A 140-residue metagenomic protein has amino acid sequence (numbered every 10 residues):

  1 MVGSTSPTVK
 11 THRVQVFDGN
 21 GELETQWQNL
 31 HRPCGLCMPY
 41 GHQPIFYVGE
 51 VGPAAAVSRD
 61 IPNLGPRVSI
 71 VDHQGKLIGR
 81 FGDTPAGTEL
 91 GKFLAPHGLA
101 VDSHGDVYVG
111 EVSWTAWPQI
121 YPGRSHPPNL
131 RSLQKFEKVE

Functional and structural regions predicted by a protein language model:
M1-E140: Eukaryotic scaffold repeat domains enriched in small/polar residues
